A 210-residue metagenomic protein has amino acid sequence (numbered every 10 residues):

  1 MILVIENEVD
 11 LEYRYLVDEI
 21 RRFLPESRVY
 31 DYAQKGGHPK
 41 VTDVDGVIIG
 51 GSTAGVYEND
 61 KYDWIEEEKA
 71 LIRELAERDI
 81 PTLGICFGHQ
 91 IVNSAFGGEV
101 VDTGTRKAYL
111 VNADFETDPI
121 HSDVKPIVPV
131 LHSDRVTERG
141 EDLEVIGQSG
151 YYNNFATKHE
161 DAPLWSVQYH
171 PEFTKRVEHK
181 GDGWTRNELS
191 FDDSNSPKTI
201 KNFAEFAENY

Functional and structural regions predicted by a protein language model:
M1-I80, G183-Y210: N-terminal beta1-alpha1 cap of cysteine-dependent amidohydrolase-like domains
L3, Y30, I48, L83 (+3 more regions): Hydrophobic/aromatic beta-strand patches that form the interior of the parallel beta-sheet core in alpha/beta enzyme
N7, C86, Q168-H170: Conserved residues at beta->alpha junctions
D10, A54-V56, N153-N154, E172-R176: Short, acidic Gly/Pro/Ser/Thr-rich loop/turn segments
Y13-Y15, E58-D60, V92-A95, G140 (+1 more regions): Short glycine-/acidic-enriched loop or helix-start segments at secondary-structure transitions that form or flank
G50-T117: Cysteine-nucleophile active-site neighborhood
N93-T174: Pocket-forming structural segment of enzyme catalytic cores
F173-N187: A hydrophobic, small-residue-rich beta->alpha segment in the mid-to-C-terminal subdomain of diverse proteins
